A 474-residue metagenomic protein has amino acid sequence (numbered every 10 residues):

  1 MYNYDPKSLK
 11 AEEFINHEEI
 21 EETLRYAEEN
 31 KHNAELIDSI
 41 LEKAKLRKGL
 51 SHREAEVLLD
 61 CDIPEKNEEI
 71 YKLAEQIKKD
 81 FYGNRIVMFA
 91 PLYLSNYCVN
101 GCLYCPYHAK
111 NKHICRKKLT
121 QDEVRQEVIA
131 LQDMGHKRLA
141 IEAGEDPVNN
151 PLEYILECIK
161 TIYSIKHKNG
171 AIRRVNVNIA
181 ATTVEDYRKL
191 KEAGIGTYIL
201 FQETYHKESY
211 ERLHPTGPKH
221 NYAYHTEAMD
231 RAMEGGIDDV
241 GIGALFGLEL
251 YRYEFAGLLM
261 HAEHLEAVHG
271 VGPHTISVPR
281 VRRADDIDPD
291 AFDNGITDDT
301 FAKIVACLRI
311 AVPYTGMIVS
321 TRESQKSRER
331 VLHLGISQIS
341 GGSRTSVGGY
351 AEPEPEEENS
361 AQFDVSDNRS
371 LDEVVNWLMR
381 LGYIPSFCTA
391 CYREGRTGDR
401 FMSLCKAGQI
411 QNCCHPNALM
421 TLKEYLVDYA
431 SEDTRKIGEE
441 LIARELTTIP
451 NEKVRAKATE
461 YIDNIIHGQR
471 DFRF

Functional and structural regions predicted by a protein language model:
M1-S39, E329-S337, S343-F474: Radical SAM enzyme core and accessory elements
D38, E42, L46-I86: An N-cap/entry alpha-helix motif that binds or orients negatively charged groups
K43, I77, L131-M134, I165 (+4 more regions): Change "in soluble alpha/beta enzymes" to "in soluble alpha/beta proteins
Y82-G83, V87-E123: Canonical Radical SAM [4Fe-4S] cluster-binding loop centered on the CxxxCxxC motif and its immediate flanking residues
A90, V128, L156-Y163, Y187 (+5 more regions): Generic structural signal for well-ordered alpha-helices, preferentially at hydrophobic/aromatic core positions
A109-Q126, A130-M233, D239-L248, G270-S277 (+2 more regions): Core AdoMet radical
A143, T197, Q202, A223-I287 (+3 more regions): Conserved C-terminal portion of the radical SAM core fold that forms the substrate/S-adenosylmethionine-binding
L213-K219, D290-N294, S360: Short glycine-enriched, charge-decorated loop/helix-capping segments at active-site entrances that position
